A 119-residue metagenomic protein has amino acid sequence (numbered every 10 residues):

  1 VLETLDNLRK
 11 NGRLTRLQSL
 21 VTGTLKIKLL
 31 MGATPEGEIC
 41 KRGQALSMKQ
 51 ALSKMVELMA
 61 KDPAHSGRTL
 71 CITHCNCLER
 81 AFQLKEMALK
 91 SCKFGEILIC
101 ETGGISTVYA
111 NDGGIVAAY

Functional and structural regions predicted by a protein language model:
V1-Y119: Mixed-charge interfacial surface used for oligomerization/domain docking and macromolecular partner engagement
